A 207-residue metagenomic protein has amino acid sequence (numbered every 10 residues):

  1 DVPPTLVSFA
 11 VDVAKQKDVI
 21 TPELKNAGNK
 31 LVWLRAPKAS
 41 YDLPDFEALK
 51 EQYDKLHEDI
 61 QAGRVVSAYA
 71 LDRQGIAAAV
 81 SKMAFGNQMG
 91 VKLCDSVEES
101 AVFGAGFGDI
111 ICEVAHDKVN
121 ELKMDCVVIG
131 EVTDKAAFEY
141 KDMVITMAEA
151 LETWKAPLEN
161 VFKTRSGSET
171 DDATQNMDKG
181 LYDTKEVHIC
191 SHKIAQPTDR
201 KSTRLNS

Functional and structural regions predicted by a protein language model:
D1-G106, H116-R200: Intein/HINT protein-splicing elements and their conserved insertion hotspots or analogous self-processing inserts
I111-A115: Short hydrophobic/aromatic beta-strand micro-patches that form the beta-sheet surface supporting nucleotide- or nucleic
K201-S207: Conserved small/polar residues in nucleotide/adenosyl-binding loops
